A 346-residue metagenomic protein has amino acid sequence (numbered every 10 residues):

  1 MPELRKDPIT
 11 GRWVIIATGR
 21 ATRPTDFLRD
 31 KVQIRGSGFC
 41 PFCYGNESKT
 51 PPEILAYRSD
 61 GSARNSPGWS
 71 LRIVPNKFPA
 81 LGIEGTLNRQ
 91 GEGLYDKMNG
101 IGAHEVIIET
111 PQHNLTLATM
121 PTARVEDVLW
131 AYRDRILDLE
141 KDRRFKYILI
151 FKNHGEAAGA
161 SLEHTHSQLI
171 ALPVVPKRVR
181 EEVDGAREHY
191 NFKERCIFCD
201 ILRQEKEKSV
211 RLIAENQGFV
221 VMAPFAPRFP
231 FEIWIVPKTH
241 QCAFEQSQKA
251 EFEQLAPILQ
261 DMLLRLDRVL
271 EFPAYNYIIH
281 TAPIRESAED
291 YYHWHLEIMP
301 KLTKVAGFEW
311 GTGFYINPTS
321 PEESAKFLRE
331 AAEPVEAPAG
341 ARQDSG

Functional and structural regions predicted by a protein language model:
M1-H164, I170-C242, A250, L264 (+2 more regions): Active-site microenvironments that recognize anionic phosphate/pyrophosphate groups
C242-E251, L255-L259: A contiguous, surface-exposed recognition patch within enzymatic or periplasmic domains that forms
Q254-F272: Extended C-terminal subregions enriched in glycine
I279: Catalytic cores of soluble, metal-dependent hydrolases
